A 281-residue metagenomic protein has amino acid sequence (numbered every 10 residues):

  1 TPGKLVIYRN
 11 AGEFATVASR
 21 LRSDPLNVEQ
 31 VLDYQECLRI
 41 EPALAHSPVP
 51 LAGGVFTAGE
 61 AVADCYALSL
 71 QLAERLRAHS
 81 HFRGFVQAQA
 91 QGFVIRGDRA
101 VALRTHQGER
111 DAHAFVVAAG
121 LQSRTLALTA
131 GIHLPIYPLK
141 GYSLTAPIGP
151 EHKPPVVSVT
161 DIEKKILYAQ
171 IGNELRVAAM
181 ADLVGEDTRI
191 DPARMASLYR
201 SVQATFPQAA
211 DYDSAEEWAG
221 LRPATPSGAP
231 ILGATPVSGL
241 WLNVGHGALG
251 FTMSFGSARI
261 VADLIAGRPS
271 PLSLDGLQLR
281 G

Functional and structural regions predicted by a protein language model:
T1-Q35: Dinucleotide-binding Rossmann-like beta1-alpha1 core, especially the glycine-rich loop that anchors the ADP
K4-V6, G54-F56, S143: Short aromatic/hydrophobic contact patches that present stacked aromatics for nucleic-acid/ligand binding
A18-D24, P48-H113: Helical element adjacent to the flavin cofactor pocket in flavoenzyme catalytic cores
R20, A43-L44, T129-A130: Residue-level signal for well-ordered alpha-helical positions
E29, E36, G59, I162-E163 (+2 more regions): C-terminal catalytic lobe of FAD-dependent flavoproteins
F56-E74, L121-Q122, R194-S201, G250 (+1 more regions): Mid-domain beta-loop-alpha active-site segment that forms a flexible, acidic cofactor/metal-binding surface
G92-I95, R99-V101, E109-R110, A114-S238: Active-site substrate-recognition segment that forms the wall of the catalytic cavity or substrate channel
